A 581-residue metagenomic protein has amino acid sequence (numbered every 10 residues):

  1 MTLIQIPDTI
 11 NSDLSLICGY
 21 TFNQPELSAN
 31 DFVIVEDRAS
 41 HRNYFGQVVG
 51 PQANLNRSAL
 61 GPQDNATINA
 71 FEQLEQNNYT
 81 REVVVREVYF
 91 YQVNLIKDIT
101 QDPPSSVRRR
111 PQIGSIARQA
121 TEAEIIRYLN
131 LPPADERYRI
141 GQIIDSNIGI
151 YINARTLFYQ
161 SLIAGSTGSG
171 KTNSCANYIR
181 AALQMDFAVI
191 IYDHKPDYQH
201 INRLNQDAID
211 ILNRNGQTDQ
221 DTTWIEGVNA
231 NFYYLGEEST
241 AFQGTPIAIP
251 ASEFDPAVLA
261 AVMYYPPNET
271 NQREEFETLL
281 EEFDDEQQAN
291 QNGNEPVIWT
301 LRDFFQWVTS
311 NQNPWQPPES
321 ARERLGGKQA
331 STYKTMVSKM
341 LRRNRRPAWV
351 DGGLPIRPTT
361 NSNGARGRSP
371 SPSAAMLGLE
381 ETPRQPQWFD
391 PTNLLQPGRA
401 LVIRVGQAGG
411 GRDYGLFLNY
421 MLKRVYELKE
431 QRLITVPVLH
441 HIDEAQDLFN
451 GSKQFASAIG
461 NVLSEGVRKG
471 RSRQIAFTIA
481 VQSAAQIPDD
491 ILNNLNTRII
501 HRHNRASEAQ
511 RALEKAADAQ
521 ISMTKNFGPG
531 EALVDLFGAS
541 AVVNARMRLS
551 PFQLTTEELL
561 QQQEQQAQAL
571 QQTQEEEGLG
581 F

Functional and structural regions predicted by a protein language model:
M1-L162, N173-Y178, M185, Y198 (+3 more regions): Basic- and hydrophobic-enriched, low-structure N-terminal and domain-boundary segments that flank ATP-binding catalytic
E26-S28, L395, L492: Short, well-ordered loop/turn sites that connect or cap secondary structure elements
S161-L162, I190, V402-R404: Short hydrophobic/aromatic beta-strand immediately N-terminal to the Walker A/P-loop
T167, F455, A484: The conserved Walker
T172-S239: Walker A/P-loop NTP-binding active-site region of P-loop NTPases, recognizing the glycine-rich GxxxxGKT/S
A181, P196, H200, Q206 (+3 more regions): P-loop NTPase motor domains
I249, G530-F581: Conserved P-loop NTPase motor module
E465-P551: Conserved ATP-driven motor cores of ASCE-family P-loop NTPases powering translocation/secretion/packaging/pilus
